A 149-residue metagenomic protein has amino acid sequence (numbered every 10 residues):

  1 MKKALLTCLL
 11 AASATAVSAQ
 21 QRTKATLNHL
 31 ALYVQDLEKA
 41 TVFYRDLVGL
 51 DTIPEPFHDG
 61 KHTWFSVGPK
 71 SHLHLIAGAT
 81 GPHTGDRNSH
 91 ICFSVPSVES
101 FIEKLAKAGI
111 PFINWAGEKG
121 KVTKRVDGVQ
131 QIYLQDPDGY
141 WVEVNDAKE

Functional and structural regions predicted by a protein language model:
M1-R22: Bacterial Sec-dependent N-terminal signal peptides
A19-E38, S89-I91: N-terminal beta-strand motif that seeds the catalytic metal site of vicinal oxygen chelate
A31-H72: Core segments of cupin and vicinal oxygen chelate
D36-E38, I91-D138, E149: Vicinal oxygen chelate
D59, R87, G128-V129: Exposed loop/turn and edge beta-strand positions of beta-sandwich/beta-sheet ligand-binding modules
H62-A108: Mid-chain, structured segments of secreted extracytoplasmic proteins
